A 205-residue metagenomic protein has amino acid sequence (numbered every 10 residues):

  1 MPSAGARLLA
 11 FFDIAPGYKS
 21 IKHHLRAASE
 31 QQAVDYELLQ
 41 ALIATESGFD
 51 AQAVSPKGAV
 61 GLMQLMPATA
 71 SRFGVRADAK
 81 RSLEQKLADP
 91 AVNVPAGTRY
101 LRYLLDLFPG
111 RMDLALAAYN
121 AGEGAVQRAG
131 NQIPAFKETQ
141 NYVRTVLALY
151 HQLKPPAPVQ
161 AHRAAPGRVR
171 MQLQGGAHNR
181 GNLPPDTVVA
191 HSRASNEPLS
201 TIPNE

Functional and structural regions predicted by a protein language model:
M1-F12, H23-R26, P156-E205: An acidic, Gly/Ser/Thr/Pro-rich helix-cap/linker signature
P2-P166: Catalytic glycan-binding domains that act on GlcNAc-containing polysaccharides
